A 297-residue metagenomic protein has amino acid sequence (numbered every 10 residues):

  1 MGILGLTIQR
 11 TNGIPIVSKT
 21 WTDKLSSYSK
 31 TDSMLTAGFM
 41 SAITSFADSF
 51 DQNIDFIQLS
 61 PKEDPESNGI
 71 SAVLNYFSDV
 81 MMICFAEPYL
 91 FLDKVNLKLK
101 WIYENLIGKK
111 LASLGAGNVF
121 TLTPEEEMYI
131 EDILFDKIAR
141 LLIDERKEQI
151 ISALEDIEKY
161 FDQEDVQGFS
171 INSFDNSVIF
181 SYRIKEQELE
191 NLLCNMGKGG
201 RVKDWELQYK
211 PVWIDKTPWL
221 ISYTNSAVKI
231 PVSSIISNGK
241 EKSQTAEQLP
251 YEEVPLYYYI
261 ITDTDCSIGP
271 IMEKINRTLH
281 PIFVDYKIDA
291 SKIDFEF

Functional and structural regions predicted by a protein language model:
G2-G5, T11-V166, D175, I179-F297: Acidic, low-complexity cytosolic segments
S170-I171: Hydrophobic ligand-binding cavity/cleft-lining segments
